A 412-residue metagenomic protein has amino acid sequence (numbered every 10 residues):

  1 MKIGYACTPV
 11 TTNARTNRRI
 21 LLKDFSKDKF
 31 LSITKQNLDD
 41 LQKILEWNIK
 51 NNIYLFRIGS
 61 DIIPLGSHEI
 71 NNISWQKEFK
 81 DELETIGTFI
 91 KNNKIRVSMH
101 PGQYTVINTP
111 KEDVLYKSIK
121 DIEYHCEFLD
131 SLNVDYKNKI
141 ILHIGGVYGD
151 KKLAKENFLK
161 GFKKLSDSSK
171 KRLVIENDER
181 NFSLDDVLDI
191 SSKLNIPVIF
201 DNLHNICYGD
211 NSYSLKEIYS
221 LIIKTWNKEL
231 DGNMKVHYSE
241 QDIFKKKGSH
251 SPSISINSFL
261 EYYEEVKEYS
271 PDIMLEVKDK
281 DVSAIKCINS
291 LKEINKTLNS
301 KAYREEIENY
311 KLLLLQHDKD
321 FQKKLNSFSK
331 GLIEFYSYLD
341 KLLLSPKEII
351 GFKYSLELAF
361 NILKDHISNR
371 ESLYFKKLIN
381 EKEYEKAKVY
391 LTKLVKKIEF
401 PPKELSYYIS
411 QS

Functional and structural regions predicted by a protein language model:
M1-K91, I95, T105-I119, H125-V134 (+5 more regions): Alpha/beta catalytic barrel-like cores
V97-T105, V198-I206, V236-E240: Histidine-centered catalytic micro-motifs
S98, I141, V174-E176, I199 (+1 more regions): Generic enzyme active-site microenvironment
Y124-K193, L203: Eukaryote-skewed repeat-based solenoidal scaffolds used as protein-protein interaction platforms, primarily
V174, P197-G209, L215: Secondary-shell segments that build the walls of catalytic and ion/ligand-binding clefts
